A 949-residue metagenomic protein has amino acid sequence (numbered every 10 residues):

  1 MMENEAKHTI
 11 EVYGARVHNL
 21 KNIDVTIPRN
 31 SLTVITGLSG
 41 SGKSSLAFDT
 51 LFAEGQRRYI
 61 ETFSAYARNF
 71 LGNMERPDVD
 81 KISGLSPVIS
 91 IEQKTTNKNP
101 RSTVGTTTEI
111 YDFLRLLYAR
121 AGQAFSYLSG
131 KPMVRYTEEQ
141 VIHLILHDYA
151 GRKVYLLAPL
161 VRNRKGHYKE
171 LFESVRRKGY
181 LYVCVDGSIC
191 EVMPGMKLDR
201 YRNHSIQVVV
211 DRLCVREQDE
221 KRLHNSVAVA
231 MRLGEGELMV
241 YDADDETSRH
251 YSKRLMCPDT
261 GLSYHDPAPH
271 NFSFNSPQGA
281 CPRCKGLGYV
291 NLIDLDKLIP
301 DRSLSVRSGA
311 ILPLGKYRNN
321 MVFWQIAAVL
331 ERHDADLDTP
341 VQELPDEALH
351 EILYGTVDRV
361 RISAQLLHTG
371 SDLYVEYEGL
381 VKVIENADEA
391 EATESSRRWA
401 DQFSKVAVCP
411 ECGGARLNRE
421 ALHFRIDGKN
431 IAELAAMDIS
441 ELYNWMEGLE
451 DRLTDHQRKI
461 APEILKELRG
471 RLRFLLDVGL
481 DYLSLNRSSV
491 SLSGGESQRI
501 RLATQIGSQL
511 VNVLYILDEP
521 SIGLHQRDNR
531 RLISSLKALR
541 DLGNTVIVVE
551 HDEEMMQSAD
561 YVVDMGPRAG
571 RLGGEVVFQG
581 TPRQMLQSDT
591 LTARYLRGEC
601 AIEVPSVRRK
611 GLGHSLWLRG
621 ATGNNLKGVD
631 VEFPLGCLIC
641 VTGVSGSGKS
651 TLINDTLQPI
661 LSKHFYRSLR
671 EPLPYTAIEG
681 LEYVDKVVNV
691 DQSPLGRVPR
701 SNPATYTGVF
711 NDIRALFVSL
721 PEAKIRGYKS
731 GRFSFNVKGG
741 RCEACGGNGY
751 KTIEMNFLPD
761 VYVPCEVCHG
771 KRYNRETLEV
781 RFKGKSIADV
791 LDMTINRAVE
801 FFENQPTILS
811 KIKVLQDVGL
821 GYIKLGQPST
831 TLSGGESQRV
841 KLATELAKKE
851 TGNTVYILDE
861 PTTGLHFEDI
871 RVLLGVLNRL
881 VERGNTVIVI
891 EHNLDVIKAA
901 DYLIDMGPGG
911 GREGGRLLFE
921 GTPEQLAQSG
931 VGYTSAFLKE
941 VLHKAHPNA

Functional and structural regions predicted by a protein language model:
M1-A949: Conserved phosphate-binding elements of NTP-dependent enzyme cores
